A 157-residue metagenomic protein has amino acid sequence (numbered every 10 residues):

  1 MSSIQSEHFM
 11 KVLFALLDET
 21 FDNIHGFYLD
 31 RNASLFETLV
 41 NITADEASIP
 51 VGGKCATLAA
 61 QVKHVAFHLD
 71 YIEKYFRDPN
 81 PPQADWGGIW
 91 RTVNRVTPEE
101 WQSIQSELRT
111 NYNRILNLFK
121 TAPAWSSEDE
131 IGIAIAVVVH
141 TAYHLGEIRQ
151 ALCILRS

Functional and structural regions predicted by a protein language model:
M1-S2, Q105: N-terminal capping/interface segment
S3-L39, D45-I89, W125-S157: Short, contiguous alpha-helical
R91-W125, G132-V137, T141: Acidic/histidine-rich alpha-helical segments that form the ligand environment of transition-metal centers
